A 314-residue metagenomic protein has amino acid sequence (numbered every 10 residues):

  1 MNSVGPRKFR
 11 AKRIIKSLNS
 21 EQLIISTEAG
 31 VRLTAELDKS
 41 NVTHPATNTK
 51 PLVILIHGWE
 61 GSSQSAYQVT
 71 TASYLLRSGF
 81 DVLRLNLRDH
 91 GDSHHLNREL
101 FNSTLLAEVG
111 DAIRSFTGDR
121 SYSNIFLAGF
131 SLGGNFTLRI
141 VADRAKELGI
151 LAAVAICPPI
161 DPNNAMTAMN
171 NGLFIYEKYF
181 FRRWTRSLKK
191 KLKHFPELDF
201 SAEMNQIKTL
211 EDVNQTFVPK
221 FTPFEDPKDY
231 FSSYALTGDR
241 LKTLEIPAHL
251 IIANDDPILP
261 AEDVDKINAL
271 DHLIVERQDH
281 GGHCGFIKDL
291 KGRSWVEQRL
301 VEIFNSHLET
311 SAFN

Functional and structural regions predicted by a protein language model:
N2-H44, I287-L290: N-terminal cap/lid segment of alpha/beta-hydrolase-fold proteins
R32, D38-L96, S115: Short, surface-exposed "cap/lid" segments of acyl-processing enzymes
A72, R88-F126: Catalytic nucleophile-loop/oxyanion-hole region of alpha/beta-hydrolase and closely related hydrolase-like folds
T117-Y122, F126-F221: Alpha/beta-hydrolase-fold enzymes
T216-R240: Active-site nucleophile elbow and catalytic-triad environment of alpha/beta-hydrolase enzymes
A235, I252-A253, P257-D263: Conserved alpha/beta-hydrolase "acid-adjacent" motif
L244, L250-I252: Short beta-strand/loop motif that positions the catalytic acidic residue of the alpha/beta-hydrolase fold
G281-W295: Catalytic histidine-centered segment of alpha/beta-hydrolase-like enzymes
